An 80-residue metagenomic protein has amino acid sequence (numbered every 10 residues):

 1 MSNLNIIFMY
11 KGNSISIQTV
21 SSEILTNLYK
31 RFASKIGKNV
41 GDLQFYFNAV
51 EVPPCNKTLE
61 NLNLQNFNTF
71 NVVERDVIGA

Functional and structural regions predicted by a protein language model:
M1-A80: Ubiquitin system architectures
